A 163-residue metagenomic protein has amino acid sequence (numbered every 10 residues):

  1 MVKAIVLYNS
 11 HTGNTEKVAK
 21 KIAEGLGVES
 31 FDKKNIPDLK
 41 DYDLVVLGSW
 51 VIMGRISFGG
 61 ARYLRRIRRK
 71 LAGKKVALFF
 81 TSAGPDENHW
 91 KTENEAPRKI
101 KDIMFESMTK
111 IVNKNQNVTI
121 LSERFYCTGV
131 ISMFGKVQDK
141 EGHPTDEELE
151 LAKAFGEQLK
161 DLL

Functional and structural regions predicted by a protein language model:
V2-A4, N14, E24-E29, D41-L44 (+1 more regions): FMN-binding flavodoxin-like domain, especially the glycine-rich phosphate-binding loop
L7: GIY-YIG nuclease signature motif recognition
S10-E16: Glycine-rich NAD(P) Rossmann-fold beta1-alpha1 loop
S30-N35: A short glycine-rich beta-strand->turn/loop micro-motif centered on a GG-aromatic cluster
